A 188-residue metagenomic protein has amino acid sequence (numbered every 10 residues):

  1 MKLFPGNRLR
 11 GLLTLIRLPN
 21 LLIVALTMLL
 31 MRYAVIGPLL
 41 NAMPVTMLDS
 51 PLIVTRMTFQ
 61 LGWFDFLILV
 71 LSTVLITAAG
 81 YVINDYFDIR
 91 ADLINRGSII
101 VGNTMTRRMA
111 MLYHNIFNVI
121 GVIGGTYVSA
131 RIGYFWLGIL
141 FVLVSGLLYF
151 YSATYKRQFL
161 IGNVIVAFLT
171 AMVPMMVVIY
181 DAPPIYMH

Functional and structural regions predicted by a protein language model:
M1-F87, L93, Y134, G138-I139 (+1 more regions): Topogenic membrane-insertion module of multi-pass membrane proteins
I68-L71, I89-F141: Multi-pass membrane catalytic core of lipid/isoprenoid biosynthesis enzymes
